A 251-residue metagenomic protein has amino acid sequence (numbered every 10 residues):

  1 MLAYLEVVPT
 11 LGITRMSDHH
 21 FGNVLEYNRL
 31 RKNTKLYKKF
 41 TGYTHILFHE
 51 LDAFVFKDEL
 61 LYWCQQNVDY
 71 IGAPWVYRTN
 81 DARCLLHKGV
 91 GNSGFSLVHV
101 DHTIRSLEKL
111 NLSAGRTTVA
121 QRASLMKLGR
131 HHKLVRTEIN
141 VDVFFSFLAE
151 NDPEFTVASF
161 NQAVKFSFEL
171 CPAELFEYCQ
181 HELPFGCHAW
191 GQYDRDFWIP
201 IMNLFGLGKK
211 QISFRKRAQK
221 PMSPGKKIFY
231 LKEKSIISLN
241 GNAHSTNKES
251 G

Functional and structural regions predicted by a protein language model:
L2-T44: Active-site-proximal specificity loops/subdomain of glycosyltransferases
M16-L25, R78-T79, K165-E169: A short acidic, often aromatic-flanked loop/helix-cap motif at beta-alpha or helix-coil junctions that lines enzyme
Y43, L85-L86, R130-K133: Long amphipathic alpha-helical coiled-coil/heptad-repeat bundle
Y43-V55: Short beta-strand-to-loop acidic/aromatic patch adjacent to the donor-nucleotide binding site
H49-E50, G72-P74, N92: Short His-Asn-centered micro-motif
F54-L85: Conserved donor-nucleotide/metal-binding helix-loop-beta segment in metal-dependent transferases, i.e., the alpha-helix
V90-N242: Catalytic core and acceptor-binding pocket of nucleotide-sugar-dependent glycosyltransferases
